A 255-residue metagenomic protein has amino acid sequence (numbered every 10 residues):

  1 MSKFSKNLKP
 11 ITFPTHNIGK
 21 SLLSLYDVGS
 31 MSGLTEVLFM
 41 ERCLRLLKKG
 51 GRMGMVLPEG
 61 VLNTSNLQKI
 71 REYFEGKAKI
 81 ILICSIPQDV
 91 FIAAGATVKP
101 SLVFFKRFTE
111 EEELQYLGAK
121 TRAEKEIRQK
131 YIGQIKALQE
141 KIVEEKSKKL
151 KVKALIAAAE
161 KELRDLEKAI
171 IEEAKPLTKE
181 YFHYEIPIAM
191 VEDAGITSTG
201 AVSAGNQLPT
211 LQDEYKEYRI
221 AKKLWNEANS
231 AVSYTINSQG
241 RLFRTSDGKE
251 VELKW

Functional and structural regions predicted by a protein language model:
M1-W255: A conserved structural/catalytic subdomain of Rossmann-like adenosyl-cofactor enzymes
